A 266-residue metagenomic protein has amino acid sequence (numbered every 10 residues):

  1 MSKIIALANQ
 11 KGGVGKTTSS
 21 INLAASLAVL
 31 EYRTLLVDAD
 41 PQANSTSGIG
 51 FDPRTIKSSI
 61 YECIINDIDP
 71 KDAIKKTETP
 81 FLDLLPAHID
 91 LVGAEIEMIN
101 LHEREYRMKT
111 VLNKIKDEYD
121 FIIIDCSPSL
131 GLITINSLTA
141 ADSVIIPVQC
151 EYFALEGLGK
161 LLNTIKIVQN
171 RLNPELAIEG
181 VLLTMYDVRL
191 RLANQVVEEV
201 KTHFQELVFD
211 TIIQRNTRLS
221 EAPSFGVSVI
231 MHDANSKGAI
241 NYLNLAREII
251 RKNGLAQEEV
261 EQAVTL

Functional and structural regions predicted by a protein language model:
M1-L266: P-loop NTP-binding core
